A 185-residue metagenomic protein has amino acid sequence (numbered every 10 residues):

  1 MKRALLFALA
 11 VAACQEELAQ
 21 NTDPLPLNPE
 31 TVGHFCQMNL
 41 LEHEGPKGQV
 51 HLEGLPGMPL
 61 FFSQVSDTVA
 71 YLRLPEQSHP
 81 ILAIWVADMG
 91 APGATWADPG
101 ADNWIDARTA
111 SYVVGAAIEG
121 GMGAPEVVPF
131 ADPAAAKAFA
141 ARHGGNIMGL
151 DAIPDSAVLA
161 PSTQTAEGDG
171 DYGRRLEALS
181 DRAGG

Functional and structural regions predicted by a protein language model:
M1-A12: Sec-dependent bacterial lipoprotein signal peptides
C14-E17: Bacterial signal peptide processing site
N21-P29: Short, flexible, mixed-charge glycine/proline-rich loop motifs that serve as phosphate/nucleic-acid-contacting
G33: Short cysteine-rich clusters marking metal-coordination/redox-active sites
Q37: Cys/His-coordinated zinc-binding microdomains
E42-G45: Short, non-ligating residues that shape and space the ligands of small metal-coordination modules and catalytic
M58-I105, Y112, I118-G121: Mid-length scaffold segments of soluble, non-membrane domains
A131-A135, F139-G185: C-terminal partner/receptor-binding element of secreted or periplasmic proteins
